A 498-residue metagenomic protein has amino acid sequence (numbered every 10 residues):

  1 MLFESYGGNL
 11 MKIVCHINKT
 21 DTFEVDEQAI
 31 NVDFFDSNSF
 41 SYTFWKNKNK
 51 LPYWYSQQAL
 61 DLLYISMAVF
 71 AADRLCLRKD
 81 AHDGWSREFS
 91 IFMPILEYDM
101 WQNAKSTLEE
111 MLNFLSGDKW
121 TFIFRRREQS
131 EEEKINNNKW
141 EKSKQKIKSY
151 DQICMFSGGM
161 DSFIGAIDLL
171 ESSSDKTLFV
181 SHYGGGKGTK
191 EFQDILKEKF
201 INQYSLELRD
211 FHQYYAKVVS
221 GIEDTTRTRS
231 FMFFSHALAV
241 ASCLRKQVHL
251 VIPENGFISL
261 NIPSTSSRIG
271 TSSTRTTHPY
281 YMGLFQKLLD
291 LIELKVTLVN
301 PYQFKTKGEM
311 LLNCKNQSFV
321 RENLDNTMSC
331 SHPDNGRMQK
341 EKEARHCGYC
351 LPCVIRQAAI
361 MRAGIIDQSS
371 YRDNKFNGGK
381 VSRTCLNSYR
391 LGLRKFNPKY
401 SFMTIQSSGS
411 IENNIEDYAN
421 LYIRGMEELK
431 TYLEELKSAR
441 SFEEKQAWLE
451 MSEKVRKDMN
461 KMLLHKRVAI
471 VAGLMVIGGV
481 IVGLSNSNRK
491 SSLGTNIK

Functional and structural regions predicted by a protein language model:
L2-C154, I167-K176, V180-Y214: RNA-binding accessory domains that recognize and position tRNA/RNA substrates
S5-T22, K46-L51, K246, N261 (+5 more regions): ATP/NTP-dependent adenylation/nucleotidyl-transfer catalytic domains that generate, transfer, or process NMP-activated
S157-G158, I167-S173, H236-R245: Alpha-helix C-terminal capping segments
D161: Hydrophobic/small residue at the entry helix of a nucleotide-binding pocket
I164: Conserved acetyl-CoA-binding loop-helix of GNAT-fold acetyltransferases
H182-E322: ATP-dependent adenylate-handling ligase core
I481-S492: Short hydrophobic alpha-helical membrane-entry/anchor segments
L493-K498: Intrinsically disordered, highly charged
